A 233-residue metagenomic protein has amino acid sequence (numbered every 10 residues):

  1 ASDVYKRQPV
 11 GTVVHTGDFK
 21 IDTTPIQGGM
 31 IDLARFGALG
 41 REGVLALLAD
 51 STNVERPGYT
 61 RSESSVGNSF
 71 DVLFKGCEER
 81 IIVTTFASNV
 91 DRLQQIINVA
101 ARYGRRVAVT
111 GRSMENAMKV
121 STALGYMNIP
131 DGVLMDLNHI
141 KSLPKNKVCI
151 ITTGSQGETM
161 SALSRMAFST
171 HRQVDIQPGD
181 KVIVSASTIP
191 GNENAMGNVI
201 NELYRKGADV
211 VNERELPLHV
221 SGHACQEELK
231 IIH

Functional and structural regions predicted by a protein language model:
S2-S142, S161-D175, N194-N198: His/Asp/Glu-rich metal-coordinating catalytic cores of metallo-dependent phosphodiesterases/hydrolases acting on
K20-D22, T52, Q156, I189 (+1 more regions): Catalytic metal-binding/acid-base residues of hydrolase active sites
E55-P57, I189-N192, P217-H223: Short, small-residue-enriched loops and turns at beta-alpha junctions that line or gate enzyme active sites
T122-G125, C225-I232: Short, surface-exposed amphipathic charged segments that create phosphate/polyanion-binding patches used for binding
V148-T153: Conserved two-lobed SF2 helicase motor
D175-K181: ATP-dependent carboxylate-amine ligase
L203-L229: Generic long, charged, amphipathic alpha-helical segments
